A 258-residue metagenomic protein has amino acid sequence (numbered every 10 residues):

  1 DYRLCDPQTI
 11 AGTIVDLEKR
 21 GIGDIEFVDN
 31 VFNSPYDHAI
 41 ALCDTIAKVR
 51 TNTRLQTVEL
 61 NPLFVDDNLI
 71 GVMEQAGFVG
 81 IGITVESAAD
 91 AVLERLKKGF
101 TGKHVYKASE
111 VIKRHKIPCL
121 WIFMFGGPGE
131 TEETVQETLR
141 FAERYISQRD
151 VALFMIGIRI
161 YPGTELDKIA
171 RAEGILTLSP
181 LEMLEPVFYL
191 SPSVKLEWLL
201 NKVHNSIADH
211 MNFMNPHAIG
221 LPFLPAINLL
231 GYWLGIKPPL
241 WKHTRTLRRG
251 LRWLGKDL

Functional and structural regions predicted by a protein language model:
D1-L120, F125-G127, R140: Radical SAM [4Fe-4S] cluster-binding motif and immediate context
K19, T101, S147, I175-L176: Residue-level marker of structural boundaries
G21, E165-A170, I175-L258: Radical SAM enzyme core and accessory elements
D37, A91, R95-L96, F125-E133 (+3 more regions): Flexible glycine/acidic-rich beta-alpha junction loops that bind and position SAM and/or redox cofactors in anaerobic
I46, A142-I146, V203-I207: Hydrophobic, Leu/Ile/Phe/Ala-enriched alpha-helical segments that form helix-helix packing faces
I70-I81, E137-M155, L181-E182: Structural recognition of alpha->loop->beta junctions
C119, A152-L153, P216: Bilobed periplasmic-binding protein-like "clamshell/Venus-flytrap" ligand-binding domains
